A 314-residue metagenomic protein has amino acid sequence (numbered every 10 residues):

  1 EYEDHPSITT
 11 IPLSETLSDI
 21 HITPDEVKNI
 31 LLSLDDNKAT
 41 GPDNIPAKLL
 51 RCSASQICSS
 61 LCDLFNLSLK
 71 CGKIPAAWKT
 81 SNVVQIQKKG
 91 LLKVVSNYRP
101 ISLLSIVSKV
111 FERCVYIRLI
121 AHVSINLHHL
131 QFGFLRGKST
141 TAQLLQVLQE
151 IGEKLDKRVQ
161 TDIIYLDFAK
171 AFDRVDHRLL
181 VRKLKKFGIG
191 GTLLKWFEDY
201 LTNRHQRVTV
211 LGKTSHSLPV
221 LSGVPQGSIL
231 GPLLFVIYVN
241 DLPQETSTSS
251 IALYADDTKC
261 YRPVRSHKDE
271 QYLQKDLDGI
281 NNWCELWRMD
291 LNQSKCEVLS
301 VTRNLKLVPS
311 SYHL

Functional and structural regions predicted by a protein language model:
E1-S96, S102, V110, L127 (+1 more regions): Surface-exposed loop/turn segments and immediately adjacent short secondary-structure elements within folded domains
Y2-K28, K73, W78-N82, A121-L166 (+2 more regions): Active-site-proximal segment of RNA-dependent polymerases
L17, G212, K275, D290-L314: Short, conserved micro-motifs composed of acidic
V27, G41, L61, V83 (+15 more regions): Mobile genetic element proteins and their domesticated derivatives, centered on retroelements and DNA transposons
K38-I45, V83, V94-L103, A142-K185: Conserved catalytic palm subdomain of right-hand nucleotidyl-transferase polymerases, strongest for RNA-directed enzymes
V115-Q131, D156, T161, P232-Y261: Active-site palm subdomain of RNA-directed nucleic acid polymerases
F168-L253: Conserved polymerase palm-domain catalytic core
K170-F187, T258-E285: Catalytic palm subdomain of template-directed nucleic-acid polymerases, centered on the conserved carboxylate motif
